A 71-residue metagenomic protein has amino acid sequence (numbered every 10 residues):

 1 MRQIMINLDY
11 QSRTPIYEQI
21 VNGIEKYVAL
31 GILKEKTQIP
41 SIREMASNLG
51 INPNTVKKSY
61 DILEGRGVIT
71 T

Functional and structural regions predicted by a protein language model:
M1-Q38, E44: Extreme N-terminal segment that seeds HTH/winged-HTH DNA-binding domains in transcriptional regulators
Q38-L49, L63: A short alpha-helical element within helix-turn-helix/winged-helix DNA-binding domains across DNA-binding proteins
N54: Key DNA-contact positions within bacterial/archaeal DNA-binding proteins
